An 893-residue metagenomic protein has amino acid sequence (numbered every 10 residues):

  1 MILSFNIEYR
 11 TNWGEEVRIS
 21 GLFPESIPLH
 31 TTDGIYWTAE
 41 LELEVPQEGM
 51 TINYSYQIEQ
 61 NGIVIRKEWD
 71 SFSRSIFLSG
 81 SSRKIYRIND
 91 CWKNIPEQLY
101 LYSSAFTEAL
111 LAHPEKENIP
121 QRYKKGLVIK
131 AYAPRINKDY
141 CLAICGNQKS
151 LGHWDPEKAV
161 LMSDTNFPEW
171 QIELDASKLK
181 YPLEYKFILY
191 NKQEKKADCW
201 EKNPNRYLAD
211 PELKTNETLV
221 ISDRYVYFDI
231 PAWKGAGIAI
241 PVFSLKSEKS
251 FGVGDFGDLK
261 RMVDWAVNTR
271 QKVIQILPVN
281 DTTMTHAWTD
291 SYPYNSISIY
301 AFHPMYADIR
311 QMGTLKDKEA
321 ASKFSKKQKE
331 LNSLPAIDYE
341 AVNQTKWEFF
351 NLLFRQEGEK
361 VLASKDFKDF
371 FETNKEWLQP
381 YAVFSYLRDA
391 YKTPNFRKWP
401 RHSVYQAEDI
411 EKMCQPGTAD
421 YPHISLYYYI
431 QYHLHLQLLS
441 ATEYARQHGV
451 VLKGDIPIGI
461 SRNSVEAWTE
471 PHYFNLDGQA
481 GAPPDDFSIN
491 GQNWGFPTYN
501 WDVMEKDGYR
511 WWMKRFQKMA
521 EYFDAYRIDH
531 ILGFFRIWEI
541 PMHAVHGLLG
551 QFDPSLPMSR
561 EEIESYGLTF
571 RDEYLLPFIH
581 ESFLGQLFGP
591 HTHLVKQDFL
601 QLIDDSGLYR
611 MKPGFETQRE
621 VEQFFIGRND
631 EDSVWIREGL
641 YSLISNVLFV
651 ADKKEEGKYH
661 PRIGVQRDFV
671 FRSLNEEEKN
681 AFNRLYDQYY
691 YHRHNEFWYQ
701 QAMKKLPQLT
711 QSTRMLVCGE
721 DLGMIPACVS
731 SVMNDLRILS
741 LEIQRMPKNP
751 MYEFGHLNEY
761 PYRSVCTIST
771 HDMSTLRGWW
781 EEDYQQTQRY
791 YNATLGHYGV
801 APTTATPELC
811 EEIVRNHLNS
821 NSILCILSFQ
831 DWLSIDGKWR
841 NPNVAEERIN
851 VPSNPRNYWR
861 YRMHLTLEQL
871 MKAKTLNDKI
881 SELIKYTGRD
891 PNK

Functional and structural regions predicted by a protein language model:
I2-T51, E59-G80, A133-Y181, Y190-L213 (+2 more regions): Aromatic-rich carbohydrate-binding modules that target alpha-glucans
F5, K93, L99: An acidic-aromatic pocket/loop used at catalytic or ligand-binding sites
E8, D90-K93, R224: Intrinsic disorder/low-complexity segments in short proteins, especially the signal peptide and propeptide regions
L29-H30, G62, I85, L161-S163 (+6 more regions): Intrinsically disordered, low-complexity regions enriched in Ser/Pro/Gly/Gln/His and often acidic
S79-I88: C2-type phospholipid-binding modules
Q98-K124, V128, D175-K178, A209-K893: Catalytic cores of glycan-processing enzymes that make or break glycosidic bonds
